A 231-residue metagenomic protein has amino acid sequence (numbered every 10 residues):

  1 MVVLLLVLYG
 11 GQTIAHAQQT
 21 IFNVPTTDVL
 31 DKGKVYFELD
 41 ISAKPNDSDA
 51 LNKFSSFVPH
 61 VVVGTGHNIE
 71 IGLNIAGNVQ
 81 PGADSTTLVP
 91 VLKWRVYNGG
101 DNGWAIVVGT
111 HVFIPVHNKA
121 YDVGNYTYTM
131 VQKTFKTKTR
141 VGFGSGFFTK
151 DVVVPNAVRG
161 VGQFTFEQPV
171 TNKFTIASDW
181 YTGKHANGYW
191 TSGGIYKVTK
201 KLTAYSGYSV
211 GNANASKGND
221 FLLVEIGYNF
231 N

Functional and structural regions predicted by a protein language model:
M1-V2: Bacterial N-terminal signal peptides that target proteins for export
V7-A15: C-terminal segment of classical bacterial N-terminal signal peptides
A15-T139, F143-V152, E167-T175, D179-N231: Transmembrane beta-barrel domains of Gram-negative outer membranes and organellar outer membranes
V123-Y126, V158-G162: Charged helix-capping and loop-helix junction motifs
V154-R159, T165-E167: Charge-rich, low-complexity intrinsically disordered segments
